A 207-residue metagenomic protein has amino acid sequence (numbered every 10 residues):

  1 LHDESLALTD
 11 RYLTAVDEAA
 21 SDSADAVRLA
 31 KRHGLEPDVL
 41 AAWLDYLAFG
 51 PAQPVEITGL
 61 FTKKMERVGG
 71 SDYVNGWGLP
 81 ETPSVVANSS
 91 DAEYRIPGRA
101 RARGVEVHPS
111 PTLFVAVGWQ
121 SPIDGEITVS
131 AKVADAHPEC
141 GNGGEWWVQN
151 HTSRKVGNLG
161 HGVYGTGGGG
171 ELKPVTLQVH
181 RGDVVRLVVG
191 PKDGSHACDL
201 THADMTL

Functional and structural regions predicted by a protein language model:
L1-L207: Low-complexity, glycine/serine/threonine/alanine-rich intrinsically disordered linker and propeptide segments
